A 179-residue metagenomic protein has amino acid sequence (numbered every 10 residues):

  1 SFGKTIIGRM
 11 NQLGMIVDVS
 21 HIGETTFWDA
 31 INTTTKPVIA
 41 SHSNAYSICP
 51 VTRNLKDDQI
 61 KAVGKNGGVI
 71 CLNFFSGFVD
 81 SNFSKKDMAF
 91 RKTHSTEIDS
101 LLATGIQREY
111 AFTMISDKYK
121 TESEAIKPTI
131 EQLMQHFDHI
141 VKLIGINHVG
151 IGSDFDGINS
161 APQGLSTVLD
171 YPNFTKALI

Functional and structural regions predicted by a protein language model:
S1-D18, I22-I39, T52-G68, E131-N147: Histidine/acidic residue-rich metal-binding segments in metalloenzymes
M15, S20-F27, S43-Y46, N73-G77 (+1 more regions): Active-site beta-loop-alpha junctions enriched in small/polar residues
I16, Y46-V51, K120-P128: The substrate-binding groove and active-site-proximal loops of carbohydrate-active enzymes, especially glycoside
R53-L55, S84-T93: Active-site loop ensemble at the mouth of alpha/beta enzyme cores that anchors a bound cofactor
L72-F74, I144-L165: Short acidic/histidine-rich active-site segments
E109-Q135: Intrinsically disordered, low-complexity acidic Ser/Thr-rich regulatory segments
H139, S166-I179: Mid-to-C-terminal alpha-helical segments outside catalytic/metal-binding sites
